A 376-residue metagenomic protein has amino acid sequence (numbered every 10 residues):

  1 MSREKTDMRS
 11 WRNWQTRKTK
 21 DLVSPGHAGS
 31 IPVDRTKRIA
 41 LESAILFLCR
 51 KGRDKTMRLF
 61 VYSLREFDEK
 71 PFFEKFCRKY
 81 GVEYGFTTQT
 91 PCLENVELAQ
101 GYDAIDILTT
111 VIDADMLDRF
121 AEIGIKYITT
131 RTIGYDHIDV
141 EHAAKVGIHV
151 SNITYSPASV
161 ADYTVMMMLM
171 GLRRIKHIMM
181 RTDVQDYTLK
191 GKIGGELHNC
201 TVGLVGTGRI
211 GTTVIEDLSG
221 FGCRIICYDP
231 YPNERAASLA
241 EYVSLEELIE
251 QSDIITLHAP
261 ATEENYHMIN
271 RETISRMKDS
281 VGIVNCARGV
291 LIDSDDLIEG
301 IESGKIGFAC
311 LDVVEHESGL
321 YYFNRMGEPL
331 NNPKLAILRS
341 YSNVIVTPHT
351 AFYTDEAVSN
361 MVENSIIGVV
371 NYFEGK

Functional and structural regions predicted by a protein language model:
M1-S10, K37-K51: N-terminal, intrinsically disordered charge-dense segments
D54-Y102: N-terminal glycine-/charge-rich "phosphate-binding" loop or analogous flexible N-terminal tail
Y102-M179, G194: Phosphate/diphosphate ligand-binding glycine-rich loop within oxidoreductases
T109-T110, D253, A259-A261, A287-R288 (+1 more regions): Short glycine-/small-residue-rich Rossmann-like dinucleotide-binding loops
I112-I125, E264-I283: Rossmann-fold NAD(P) dinucleotide-binding segment
K190-D279: Rossmann-like dinucleotide/phosphate-binding beta-alpha-beta segment
S280, G289-K376: Rossmann-like dinucleotide-binding domain for NAD(H)/NADP(H)
